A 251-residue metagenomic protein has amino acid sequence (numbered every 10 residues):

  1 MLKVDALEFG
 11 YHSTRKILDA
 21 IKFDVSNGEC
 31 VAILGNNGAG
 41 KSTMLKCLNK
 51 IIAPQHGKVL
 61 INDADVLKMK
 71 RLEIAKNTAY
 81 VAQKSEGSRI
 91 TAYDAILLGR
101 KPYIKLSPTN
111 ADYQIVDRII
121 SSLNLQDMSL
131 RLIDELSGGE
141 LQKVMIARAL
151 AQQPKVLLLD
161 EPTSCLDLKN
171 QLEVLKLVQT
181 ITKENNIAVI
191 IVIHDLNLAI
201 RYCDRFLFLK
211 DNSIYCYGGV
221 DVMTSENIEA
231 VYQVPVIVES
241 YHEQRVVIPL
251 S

Functional and structural regions predicted by a protein language model:
M1-V4, E8-A20, K68-K70: A short, flexible loop at the N-terminus of ABC-type nucleotide-binding domains that lies
L34-N36: The feature captures the beta-strand-to-loop junction immediately N-terminal to the Walker
N49: Helix-to-loop junction immediately C-terminal to a conserved catalytic motif
G57-D65, I74: Conserved ABC transporter NBD signature motif
A111-M128, Q153: Conserved ABC ATPase "signature" region
L132-L136, E140: Conserved ABC ATPase signature
L157-E161: Catalytic Walker B motif of ABC-type/P-loop ATPase nucleotide-binding domains
